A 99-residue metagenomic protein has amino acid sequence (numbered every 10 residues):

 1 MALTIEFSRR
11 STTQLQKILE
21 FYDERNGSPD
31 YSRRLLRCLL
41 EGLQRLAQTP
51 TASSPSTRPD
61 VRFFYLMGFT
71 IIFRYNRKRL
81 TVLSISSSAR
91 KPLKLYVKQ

Functional and structural regions predicted by a protein language model:
M1-L36: Arg/Lys-rich, positively charged N-terminal/basic patches that mediate binding to nucleic acids
S11, L39, F73: GIY-YIG nuclease signature motif recognition
E20, V61, Y96-Q99: Short, glycine/charged-enriched secondary-structure capping and boundary segments
L40-Y65, L93: A short, surface-exposed loop/turn module that caps and links secondary-structure elements
L66-F69, R74-Q99: Enriched for short, Lys/Arg-rich terminal
